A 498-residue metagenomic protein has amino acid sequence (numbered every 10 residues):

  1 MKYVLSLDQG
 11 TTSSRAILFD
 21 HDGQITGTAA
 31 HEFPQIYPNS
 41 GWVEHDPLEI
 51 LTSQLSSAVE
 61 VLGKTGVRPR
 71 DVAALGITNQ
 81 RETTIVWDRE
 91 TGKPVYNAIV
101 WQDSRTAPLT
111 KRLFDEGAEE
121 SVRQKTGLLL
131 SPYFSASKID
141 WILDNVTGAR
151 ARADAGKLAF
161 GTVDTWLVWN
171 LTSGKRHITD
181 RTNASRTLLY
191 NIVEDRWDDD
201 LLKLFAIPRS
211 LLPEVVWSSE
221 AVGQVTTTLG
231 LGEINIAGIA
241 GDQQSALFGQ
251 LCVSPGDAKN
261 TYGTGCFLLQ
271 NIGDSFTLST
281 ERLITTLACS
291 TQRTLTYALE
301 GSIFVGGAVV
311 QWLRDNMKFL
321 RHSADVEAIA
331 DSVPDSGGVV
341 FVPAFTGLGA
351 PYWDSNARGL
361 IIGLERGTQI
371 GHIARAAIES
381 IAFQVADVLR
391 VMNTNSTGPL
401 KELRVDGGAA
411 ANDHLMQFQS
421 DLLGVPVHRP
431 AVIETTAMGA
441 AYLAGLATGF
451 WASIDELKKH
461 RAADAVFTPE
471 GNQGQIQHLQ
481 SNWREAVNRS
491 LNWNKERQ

Functional and structural regions predicted by a protein language model:
M1-Y96, Q124, E214, G230-G238 (+2 more regions): N-terminal glycine/serine-rich phosphate-binding loop of ATP-dependent small-molecule kinases, especially carbohydrate
L5-L7, H21, A107, L113-T126 (+4 more regions): Active-site core segments that coordinate phosphate-bearing ligands/cofactors across diverse enzyme families
S13, P69-V72, S210-L212, S336 (+1 more regions): Short secondary-structure junction motifs
G63-V100, L129-S135, V168-N191, V216 (+1 more regions): Short beta-strand-loop/turn "lid" adjacent to the catalytic site in phosphate-handling enzymes
D103: Carbohydrate-associated surface elements
P208-P213, A452: Glycine-rich phosphate/pyrophosphate-binding loops and their adjacent beta-strand/loop elements at enzyme active sites
L212-A221, D325-D331: Short linear loop/turn motifs
